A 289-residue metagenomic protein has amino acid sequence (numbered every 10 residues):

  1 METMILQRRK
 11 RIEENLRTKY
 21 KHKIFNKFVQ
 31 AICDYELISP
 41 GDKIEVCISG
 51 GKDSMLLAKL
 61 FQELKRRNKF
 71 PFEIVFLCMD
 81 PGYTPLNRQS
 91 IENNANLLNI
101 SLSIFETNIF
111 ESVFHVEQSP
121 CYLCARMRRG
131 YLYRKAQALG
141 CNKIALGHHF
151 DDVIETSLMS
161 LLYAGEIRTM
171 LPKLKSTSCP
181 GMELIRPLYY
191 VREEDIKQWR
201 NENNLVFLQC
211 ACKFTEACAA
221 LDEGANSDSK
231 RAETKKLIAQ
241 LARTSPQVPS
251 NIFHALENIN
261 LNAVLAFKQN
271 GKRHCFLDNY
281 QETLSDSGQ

Functional and structural regions predicted by a protein language model:
E2-M159, Y163-L171, E194-E202, T283-G288: ATP-dependent adenylation/nucleotidyltransferase module used to activate substrates
R9-E13, V116-E117, P180-G181, E233 (+1 more regions): Short amphipathic alpha-helical segments at helix-loop
T18, H22, P85, R126 (+5 more regions): Electropositive phosphate-/nucleotide-binding environments in soluble metabolic enzymes
E73-I74, D151-E233, L237-I238: Catalytic subdomain that performs nucleotidyl-dependent activation
D80-G82, N108-F110, S176, Y190 (+2 more regions): Short, solvent-exposed coil/turn elements at secondary-structure transition points
C121, I185, L241: Generic anion/oxyanion-binding catalytic loop in active/binding sites
R126-L139, K173-C179, T234-A255: Short, basic, helix/turn surface patches
L205-Q289: The feature marks non-catalytic terminal segments
